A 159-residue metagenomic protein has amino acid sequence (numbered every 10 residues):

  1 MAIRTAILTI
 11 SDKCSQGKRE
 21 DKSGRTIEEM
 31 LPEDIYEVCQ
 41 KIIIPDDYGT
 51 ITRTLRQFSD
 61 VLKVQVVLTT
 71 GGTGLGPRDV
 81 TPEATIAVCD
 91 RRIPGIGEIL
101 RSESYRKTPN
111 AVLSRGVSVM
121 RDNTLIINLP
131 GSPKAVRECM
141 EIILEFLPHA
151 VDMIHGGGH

Functional and structural regions predicted by a protein language model:
M1-H159: Non-catalytic beta/alpha edge segments that cap or flank active sites
